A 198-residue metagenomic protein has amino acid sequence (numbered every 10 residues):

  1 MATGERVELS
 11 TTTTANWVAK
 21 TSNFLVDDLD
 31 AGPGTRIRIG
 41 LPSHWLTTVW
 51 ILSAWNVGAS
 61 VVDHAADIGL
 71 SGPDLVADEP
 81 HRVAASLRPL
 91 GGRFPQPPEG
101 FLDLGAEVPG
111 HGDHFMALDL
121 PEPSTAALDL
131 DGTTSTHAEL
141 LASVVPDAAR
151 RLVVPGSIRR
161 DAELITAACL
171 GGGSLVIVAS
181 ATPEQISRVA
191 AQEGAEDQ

Functional and structural regions predicted by a protein language model:
M1-A31, P123-A149: Conserved AMP-binding/adenylate-forming core of the ANL superfamily
V7-E8, V26, S53-D67, S71-P97: Extreme N-terminal leader/targeting regions
S10, G72, D103-L104, T136: Helix N-cap / beta->alpha transition motif
F24-A59, A148-G172: Conserved AMP-binding/adenylate-forming
H44-W45, D74-A77, T182-P183: Short acidic, S/G/P-rich loop/turn micro-motifs used as interaction or catalytic elements
V62-G72, P121-Q198: AMP-binding/adenylate-forming
V76-L130, T134, Q185, E196: Preference for solvent-exposed, low-hydrophobicity sequence contexts
